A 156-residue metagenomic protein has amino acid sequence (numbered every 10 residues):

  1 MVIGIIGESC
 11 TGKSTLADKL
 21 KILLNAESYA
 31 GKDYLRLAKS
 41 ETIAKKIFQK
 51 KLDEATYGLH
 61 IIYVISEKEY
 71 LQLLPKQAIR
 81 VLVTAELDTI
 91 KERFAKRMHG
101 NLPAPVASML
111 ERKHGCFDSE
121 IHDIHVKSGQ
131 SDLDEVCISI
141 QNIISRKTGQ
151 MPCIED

Functional and structural regions predicted by a protein language model:
V2: Walker A (P-loop) ATP-phosphate-binding motif of ABC ATPase nucleotide-binding domains
I5: Hydrophobic anchor at the beta1->P-loop junction of P-loop NTPases
E8: P-loop (Walker A) phosphate-binding loop of NTP-binding proteins
T11: ATP-binding Walker
S14: Walker A/P-loop
A17-G58: Conserved substrate/cofactor phosphate-moiety recognition/catalytic segment in nucleotide-dependent phosphotransferases
L74-F94: Conserved phosphate-donor/acceptor-positioning beta-strand/loop module used by diverse small-molecule
H99-D156: Small-molecule kinase domains that catalyze NTP-dependent phosphoryl transfer to phosphate-bearing small molecules
